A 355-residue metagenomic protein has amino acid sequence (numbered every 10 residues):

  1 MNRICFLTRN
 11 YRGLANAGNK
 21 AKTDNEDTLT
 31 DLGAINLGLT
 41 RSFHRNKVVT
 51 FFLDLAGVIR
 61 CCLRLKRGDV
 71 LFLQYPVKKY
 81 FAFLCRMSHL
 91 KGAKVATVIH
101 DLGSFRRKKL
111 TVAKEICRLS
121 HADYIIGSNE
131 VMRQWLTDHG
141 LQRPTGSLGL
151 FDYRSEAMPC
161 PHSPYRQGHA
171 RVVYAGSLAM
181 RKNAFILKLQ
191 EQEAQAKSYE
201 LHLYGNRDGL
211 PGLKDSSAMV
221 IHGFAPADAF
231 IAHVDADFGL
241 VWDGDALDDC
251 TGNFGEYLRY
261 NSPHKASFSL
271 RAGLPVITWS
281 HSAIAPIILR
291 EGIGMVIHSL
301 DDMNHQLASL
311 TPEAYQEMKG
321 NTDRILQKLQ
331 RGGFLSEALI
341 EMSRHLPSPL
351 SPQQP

Functional and structural regions predicted by a protein language model:
T50, R60-F81: Short N-terminal targeting/anchoring amphipathic segment
L53, L102-C117, R154, L258: Nucleotide-sugar donor phosphate/pyrophosphate-binding loop at the beta->alpha transition of glycosyltransferases
I59-K66, M87-G92, R106-I125: Membrane-proximal helix-turn-helix segments that form the acceptor-binding/catalytic region of lipid-linked
V70-F72, S88-F105: Active-site proximal beta-strand in glycosyltransferases
F105-L110, S120-T145, A157: A short, active-site helix/loop in glycosyltransferases that binds the activated sugar's phosphate group
G149, H298-P355: A charged, aromatic-enriched C-terminal amphipathic alpha-helix characteristic of glycosyltransferases across folds
R154-D235: Conserved catalytic-core segment of nucleotide-activated headgroup transferases in glycan assembly
A232-A272, T278-H281, A285-P286: Nucleotide-sugar-dependent
